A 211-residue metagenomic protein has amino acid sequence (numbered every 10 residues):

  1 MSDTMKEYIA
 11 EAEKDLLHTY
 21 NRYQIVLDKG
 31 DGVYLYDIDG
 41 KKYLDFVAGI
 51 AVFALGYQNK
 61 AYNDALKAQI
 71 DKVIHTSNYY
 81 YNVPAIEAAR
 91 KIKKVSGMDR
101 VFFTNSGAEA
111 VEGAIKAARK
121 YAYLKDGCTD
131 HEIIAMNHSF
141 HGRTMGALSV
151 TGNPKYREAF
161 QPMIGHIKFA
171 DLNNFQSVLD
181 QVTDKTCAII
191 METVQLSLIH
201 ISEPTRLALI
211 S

Functional and structural regions predicted by a protein language model:
M1-D31: Active-site-adjacent loop/helix segments that line or gate small-molecule/cofactor pockets in enzymes
S2, K42-C128: Glycine-rich loop-to-alpha-helix module at the N-terminal edge of alpha/beta enzyme cores
Q24-D45: Active-site and channel-lining beta-strand-loop segments that bind or position nucleotide-derived/phosphorylated
Y34, A54-L55, K168-F169: Short, well-ordered beta-strand elements within core beta-sheets of diverse protein domains
I38, M191-E192: Generic beta-strand/beta-sheet core signal
R90-I190: PLP-dependent aspartate aminotransferase-fold enzymes
Q195-L196: Alpha-helical transmembrane segments of integral membrane proteins, especially multi-pass inner/plasma-membrane
I199-S211: Single conserved hydrophobic/aromatic residue that forms the stacking wall/gate of nucleotide- or nucleobase-binding
